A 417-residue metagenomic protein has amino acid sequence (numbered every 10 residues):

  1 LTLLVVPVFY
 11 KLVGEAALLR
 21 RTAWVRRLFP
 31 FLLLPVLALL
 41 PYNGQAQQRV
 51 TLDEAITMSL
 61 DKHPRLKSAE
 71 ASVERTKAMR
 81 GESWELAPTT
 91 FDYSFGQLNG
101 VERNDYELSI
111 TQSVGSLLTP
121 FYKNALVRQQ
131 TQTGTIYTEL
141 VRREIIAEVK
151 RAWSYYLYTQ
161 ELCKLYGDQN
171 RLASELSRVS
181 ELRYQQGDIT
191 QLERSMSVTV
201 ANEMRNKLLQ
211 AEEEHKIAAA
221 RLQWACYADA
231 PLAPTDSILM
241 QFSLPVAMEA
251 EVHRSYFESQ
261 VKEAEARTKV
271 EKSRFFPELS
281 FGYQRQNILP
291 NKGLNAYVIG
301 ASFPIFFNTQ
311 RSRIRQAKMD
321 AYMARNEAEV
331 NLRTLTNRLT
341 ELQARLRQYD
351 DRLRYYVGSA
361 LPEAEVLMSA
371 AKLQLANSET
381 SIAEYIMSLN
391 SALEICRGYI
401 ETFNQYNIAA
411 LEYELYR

Functional and structural regions predicted by a protein language model:
L1-A38: Hydrophobic regular secondary-structure detector
G44-T90, V114, Y122, D188-L192 (+4 more regions): Bacterial Sec-pathway N-terminal export signals of envelope proteins
R49, D53-I56, H63, V114 (+23 more regions): Heptad-repeat register of long alpha-helical coiled-coils used for dimerization/oligomerization in large scaffolding
T57-S116, A250-S312, M319-R325, N337 (+1 more regions): A small-residue-enriched
K67-A71, W84-E85, G115-I145, G167 (+6 more regions): Sec/SRP-type N-terminal targeting helices
T138, E144-S255, L342-Y349, A392: Periplasmic alpha-helical coiled-coil/stalk elements that build and connect Gram-negative outer-membrane
R142, N202-A228, E365-R417: Short segments within alpha-helical structural elements
